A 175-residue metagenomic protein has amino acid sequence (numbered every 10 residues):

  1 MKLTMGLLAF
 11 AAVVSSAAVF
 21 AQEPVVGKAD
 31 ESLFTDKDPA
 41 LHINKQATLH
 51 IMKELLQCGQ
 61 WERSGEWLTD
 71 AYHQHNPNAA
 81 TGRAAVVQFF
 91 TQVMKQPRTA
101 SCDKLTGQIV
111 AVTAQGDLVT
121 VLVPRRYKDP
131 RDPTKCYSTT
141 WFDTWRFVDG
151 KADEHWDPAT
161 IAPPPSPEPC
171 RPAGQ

Functional and structural regions predicted by a protein language model:
M1-L7: Bacterial N-terminal signal peptides that target proteins for export
L8-A9, V19: Cleavable N-terminal signal peptides
F20-E62, E66, D70, C170-Q175: Short, low-complexity N-terminal intrinsically disordered segments enriched in polar/charged residues
W61-V119: A solvent-exposed, acidic/Ser-Thr-rich amphipathic alpha-helical stretch
P97-A100, Y127-Y137: Short, cysteine-centered beta-strand-loop-beta hairpins and adjacent loop/turn segments enriched in charged/polar
L105-G107, C136-F142: Short, surface-exposed coil-to-beta transition loops
T140-E168: Short beta-strand edge/turn micro-motifs at domain boundaries
